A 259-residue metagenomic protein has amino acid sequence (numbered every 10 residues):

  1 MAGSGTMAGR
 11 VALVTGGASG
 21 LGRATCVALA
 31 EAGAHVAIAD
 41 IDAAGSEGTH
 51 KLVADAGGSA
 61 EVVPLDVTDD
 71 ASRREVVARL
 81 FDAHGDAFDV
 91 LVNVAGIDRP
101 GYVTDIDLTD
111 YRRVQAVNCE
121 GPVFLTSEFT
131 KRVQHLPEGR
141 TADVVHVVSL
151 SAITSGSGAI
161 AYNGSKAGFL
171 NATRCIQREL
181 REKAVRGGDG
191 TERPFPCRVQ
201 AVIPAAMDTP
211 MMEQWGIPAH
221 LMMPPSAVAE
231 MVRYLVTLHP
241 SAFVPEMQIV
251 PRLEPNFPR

Functional and structural regions predicted by a protein language model:
S4-A37: Canonical Rossmann dinucleotide-binding motif of NAD(H)/NADP(H)-dependent dehydrogenases/reductases, specifically
A43-A44, P64-V77, L108: The beta1-alpha1 cofactor-binding region of Rossmann-like NAD(H)/NADP(H)-dependent oxidoreductases
F88, Y102-V103, D107-R113: Substrate-binding pocket helix/loop in short-chain dehydrogenase/reductase
V94-R99: Conserved NAD(P)H cofactor-binding loop of Rossmann-fold oxidoreductase domains
T126, S165: Active-site helix of classical SDR
S149: Residue(s) in the substrate-gating loop at a strand-loop-helix junction that position the organic substrate next
T191-R193, C197, A201-V202, I217-P258: C-terminal helical subdomain
